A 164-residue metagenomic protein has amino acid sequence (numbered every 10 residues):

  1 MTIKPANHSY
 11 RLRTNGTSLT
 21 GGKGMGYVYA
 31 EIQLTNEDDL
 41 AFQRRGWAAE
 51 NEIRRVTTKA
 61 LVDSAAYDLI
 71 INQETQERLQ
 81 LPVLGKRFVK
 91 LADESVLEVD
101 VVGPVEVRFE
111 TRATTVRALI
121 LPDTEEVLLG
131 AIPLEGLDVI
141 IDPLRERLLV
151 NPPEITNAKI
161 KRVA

Functional and structural regions predicted by a protein language model:
T2-A164: Pepsin/retropepsin-fold aspartyl endopeptidases
